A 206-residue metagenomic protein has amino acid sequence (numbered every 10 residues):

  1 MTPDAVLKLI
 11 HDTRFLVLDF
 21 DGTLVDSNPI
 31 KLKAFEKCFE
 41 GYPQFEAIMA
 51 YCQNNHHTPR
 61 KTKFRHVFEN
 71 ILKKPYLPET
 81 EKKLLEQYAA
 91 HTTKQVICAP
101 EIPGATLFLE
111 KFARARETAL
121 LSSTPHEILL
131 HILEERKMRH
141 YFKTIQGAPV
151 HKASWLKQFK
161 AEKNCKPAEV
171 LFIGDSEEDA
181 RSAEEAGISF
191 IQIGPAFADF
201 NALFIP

Functional and structural regions predicted by a protein language model:
M1-R14, H126, L130-P206: Asp-based, Mg2+/Mn2+-dependent phosphohydrolase catalytic module
A5-L7, H11-D12, T93-L120, H126 (+2 more regions): Short, acidic loop-to-helix structural element flanking the phosphoryl-transfer center in phosphate-processing enzymes
V6-L18, L24-P103: N-terminal helical cap/lid subdomain that shapes the substrate entry/recognition surface in HAD-like hydrolases
L24, T118, F172: Conserved SAM-binding loop
D26, L120-S122, Q192: Hydrophobic residues in well-ordered beta-strands that form the structural core
I30, P59, P100-G104, T124-P125 (+3 more regions): Short beta->alpha linker loops
E40-Q44, A113-E117, H151, A186-I188: Short glycine/proline-enriched coil/turn segments at helix->beta-strand junctions
